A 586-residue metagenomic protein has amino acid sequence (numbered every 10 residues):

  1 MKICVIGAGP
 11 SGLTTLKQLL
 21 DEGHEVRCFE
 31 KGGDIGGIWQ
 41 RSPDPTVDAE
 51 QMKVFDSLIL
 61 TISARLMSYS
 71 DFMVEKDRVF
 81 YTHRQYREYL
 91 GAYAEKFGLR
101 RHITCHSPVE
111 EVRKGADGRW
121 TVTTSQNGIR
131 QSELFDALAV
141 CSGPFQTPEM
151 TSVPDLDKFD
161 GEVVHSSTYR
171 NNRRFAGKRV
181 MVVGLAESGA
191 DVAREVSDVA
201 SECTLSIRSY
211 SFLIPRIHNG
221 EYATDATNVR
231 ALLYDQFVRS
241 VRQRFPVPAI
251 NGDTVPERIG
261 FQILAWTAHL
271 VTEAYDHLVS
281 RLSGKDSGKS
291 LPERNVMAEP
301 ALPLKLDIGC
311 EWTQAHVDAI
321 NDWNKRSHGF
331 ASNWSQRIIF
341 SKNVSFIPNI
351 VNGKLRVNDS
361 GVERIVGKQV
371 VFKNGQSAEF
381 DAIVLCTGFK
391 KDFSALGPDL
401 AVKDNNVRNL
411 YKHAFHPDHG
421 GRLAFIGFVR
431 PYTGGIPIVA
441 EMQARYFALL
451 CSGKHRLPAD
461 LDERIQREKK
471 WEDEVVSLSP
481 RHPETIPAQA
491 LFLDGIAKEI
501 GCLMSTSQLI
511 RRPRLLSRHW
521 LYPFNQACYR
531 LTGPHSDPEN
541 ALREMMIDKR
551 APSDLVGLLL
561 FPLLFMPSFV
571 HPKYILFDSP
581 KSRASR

Functional and structural regions predicted by a protein language model:
M1-D48, M52-S63, D71-D235, R239 (+2 more regions): Flavin (primarily FAD) cofactor-binding/catalytic cores of flavoenzymes
R467: A glycine-rich phosphate-binding loop feature that marks nucleotide/adenosyl-phosphate handling sites
K470-E472: Short, conserved secondary-structure transition motifs
